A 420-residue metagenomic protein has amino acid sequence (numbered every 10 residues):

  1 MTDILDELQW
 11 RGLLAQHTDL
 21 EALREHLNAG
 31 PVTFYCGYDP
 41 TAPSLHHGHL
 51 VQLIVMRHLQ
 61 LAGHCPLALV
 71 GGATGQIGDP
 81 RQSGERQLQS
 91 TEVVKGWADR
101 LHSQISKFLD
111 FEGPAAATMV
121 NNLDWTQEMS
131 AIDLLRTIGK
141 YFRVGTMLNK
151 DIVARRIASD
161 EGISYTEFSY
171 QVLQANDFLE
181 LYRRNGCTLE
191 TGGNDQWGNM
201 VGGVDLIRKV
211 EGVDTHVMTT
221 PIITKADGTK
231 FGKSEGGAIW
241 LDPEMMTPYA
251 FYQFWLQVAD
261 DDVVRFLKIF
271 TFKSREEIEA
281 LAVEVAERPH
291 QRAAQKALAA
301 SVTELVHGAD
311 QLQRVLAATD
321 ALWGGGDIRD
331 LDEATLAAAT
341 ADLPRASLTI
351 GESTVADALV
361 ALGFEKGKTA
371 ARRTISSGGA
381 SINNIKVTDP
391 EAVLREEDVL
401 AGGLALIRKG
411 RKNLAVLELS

Functional and structural regions predicted by a protein language model:
M1-Q196, V201-V204, E211-H216, T229: NTP-dependent nucleotidyl-transfer catalytic core
I207-S420: Conserved nucleotide- and phosphate/pyrophosphate-binding catalytic cores in adenylate/nucleotidyl-handling enzymes
